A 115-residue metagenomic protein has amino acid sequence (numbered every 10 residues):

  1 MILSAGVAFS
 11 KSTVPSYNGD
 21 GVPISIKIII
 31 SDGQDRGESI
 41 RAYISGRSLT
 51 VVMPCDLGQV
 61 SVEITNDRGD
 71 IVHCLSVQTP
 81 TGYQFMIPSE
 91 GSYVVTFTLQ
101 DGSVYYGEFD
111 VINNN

Functional and structural regions predicted by a protein language model:
A8-Y43: Transition segment at domain starts
A42-T50: Short coil/turn motif common to extracellular beta-sandwich-like domains
P54-Q59, E90: Short proline/glycine-enriched turn/loop motifs at strand-loop junctions of beta-rich domains
S61-T65: Beta-strand signatures of extracellular beta-sandwich domains
N66-D70: Short, glycine-anchored, charge-dense loop/turn motifs used at functional sites
Q78-D101: Short, surface-exposed loop/turn motifs with a glycine/proline- and acidic-biased composition
S103-N115: Edge beta-strands of extracellular beta-sandwich domains
